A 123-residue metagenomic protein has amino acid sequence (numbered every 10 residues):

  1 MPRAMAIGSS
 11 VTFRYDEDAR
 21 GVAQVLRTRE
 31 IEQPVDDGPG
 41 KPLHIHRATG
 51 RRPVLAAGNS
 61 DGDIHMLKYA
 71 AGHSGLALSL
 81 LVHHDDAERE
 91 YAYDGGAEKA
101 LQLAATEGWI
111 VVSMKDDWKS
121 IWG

Functional and structural regions predicted by a protein language model:
M1-G123: C-terminal cap/substrate-recognition subdomain and adjoining C-terminal extension of metal-dependent phosphatase-like
